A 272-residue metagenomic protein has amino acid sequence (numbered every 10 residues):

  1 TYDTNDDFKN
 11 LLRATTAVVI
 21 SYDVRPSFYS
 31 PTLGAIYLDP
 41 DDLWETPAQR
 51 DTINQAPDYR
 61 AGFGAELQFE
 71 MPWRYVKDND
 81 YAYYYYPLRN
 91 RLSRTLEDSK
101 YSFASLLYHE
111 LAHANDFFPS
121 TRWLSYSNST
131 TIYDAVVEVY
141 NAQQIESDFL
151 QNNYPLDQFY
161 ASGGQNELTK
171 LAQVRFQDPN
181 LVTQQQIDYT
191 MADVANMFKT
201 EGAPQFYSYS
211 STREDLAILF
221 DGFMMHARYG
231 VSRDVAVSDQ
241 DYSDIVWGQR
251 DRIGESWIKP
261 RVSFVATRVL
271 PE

Functional and structural regions predicted by a protein language model:
Y2-V174: Acidic/His-rich structured neighborhood in mature extracellular/periplasmic domains
D3, L107-L111, N115-P119, S211 (+2 more regions): Sec/Tat-exported extracytoplasmic proteins
F69-Y85, V137, D178-Q184, V237-R252: Surface-exposed intrinsically disordered loops and tails
Y84-S93, N196-P204, V246: Short glycine/proline-rich turn/loop motifs
R94, E201-S211, D251-R252: Active-site rim elements
S120-M197, R213-E214, I218-Y229, D251-S263: Post-HExxH zinc-binding segment in Zn-dependent metallohydrolases
M225-Y242: Short helix/loop segments within enzyme catalytic domains that coordinate or immediately flank catalytic cofactors
D239-E272: Amphipathic, Lys/Arg-enriched alpha-helical patches that create a basic surface for binding polyanionic ligands
